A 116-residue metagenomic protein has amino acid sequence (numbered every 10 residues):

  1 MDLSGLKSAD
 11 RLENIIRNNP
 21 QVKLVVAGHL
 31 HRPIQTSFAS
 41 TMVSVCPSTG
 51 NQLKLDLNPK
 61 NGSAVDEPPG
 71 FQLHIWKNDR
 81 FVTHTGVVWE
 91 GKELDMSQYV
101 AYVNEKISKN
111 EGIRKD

Functional and structural regions predicted by a protein language model:
M1-K23, K54: Active-site-proximal segments of metal-dependent phosphoesterases and phosphodiesterases across multiple
D2-K7, P33-S37, V43-C46: A broad, low-specificity signal for short, low-complexity segments enriched in glycine/proline and polar/charged
L12, V26-A27, F71: Broad hydrophobic/π-residue packing in well-ordered secondary structure
I15, S37-D116: Binuclear metal-dependent phosphoesterase catalytic core
V22-S37: Active-site environment of divalent metal-dependent phosphoester hydrolases
